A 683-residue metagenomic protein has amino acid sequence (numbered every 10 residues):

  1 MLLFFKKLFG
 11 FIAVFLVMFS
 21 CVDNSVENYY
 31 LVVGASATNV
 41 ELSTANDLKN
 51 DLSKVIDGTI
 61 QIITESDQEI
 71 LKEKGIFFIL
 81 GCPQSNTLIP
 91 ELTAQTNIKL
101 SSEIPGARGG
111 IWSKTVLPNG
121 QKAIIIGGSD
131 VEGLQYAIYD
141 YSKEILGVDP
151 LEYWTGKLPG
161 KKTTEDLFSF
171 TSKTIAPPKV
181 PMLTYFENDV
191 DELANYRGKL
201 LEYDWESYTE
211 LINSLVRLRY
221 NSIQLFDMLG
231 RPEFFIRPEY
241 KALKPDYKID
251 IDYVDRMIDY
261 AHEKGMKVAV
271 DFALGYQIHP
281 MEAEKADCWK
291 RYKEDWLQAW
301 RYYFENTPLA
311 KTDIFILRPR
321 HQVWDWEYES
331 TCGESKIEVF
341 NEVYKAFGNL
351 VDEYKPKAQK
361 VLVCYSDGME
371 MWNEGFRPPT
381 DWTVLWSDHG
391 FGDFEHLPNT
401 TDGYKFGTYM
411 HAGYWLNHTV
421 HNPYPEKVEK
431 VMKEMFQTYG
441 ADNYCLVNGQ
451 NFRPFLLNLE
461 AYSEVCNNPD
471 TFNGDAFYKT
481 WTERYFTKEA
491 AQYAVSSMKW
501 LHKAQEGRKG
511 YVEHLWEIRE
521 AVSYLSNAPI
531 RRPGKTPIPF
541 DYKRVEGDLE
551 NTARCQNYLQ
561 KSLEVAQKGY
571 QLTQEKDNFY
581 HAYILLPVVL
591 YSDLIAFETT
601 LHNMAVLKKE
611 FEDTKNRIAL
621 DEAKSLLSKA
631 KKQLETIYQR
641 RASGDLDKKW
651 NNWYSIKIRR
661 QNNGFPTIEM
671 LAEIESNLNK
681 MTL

Functional and structural regions predicted by a protein language model:
M1-F9: Bacterial N-terminal signal peptides that target proteins for export
V14-F15, C21-W112, F168-T171: Acidic, contiguous N-terminal accessory segments
L31-E41, I124-G128, R197-L201, E334: Second-shell loop/turn segments in exported
A45-N46, D204-T209, D246-D255, R291-Y303 (+4 more regions): Well-ordered, non-membrane alpha-helical segments in soluble/globular domains
S101-R291, W386, D402-P425, K430-K433 (+1 more regions): Feature activates predominantly on carbohydrate-active enzymes
T171-T174, N341-L683: Substrate-binding groove of N-acetylhexosamine-processing glycoside hydrolases
Q298-I337: Active-site groove signature of glycoside hydrolases
